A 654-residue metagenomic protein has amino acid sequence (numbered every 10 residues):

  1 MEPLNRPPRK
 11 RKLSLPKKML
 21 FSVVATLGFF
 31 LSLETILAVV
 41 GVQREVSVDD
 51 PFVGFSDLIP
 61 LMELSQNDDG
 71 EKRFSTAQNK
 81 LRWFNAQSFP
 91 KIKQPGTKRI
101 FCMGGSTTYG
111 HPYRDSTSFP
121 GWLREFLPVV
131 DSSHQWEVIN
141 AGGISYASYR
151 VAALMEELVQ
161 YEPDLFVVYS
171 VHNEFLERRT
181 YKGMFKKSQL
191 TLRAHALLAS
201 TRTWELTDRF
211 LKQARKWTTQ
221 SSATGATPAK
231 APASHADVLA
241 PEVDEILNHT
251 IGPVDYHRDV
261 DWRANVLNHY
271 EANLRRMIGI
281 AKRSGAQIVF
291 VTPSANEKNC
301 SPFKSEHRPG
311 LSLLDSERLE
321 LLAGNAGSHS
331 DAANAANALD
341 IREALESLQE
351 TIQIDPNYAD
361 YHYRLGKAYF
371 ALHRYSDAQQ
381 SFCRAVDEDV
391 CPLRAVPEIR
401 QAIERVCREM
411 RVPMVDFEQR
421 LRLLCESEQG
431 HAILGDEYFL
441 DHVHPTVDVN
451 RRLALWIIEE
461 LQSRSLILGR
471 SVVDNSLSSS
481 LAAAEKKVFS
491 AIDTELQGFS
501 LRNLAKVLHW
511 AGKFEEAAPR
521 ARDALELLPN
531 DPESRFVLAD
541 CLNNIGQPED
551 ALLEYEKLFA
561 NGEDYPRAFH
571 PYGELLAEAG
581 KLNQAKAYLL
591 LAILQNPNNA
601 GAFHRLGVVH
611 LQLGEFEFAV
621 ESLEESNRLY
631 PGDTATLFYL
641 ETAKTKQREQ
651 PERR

Functional and structural regions predicted by a protein language model:
L4, T117, V171-R405, E409 (+4 more regions): Serine-dependent acyl-ester chemistry module
R44-D131, L424: Membrane/wall-proximal cationic-aromatic binding patches
P163, P356-N357, V390, P529 (+3 more regions): Short coil turns that delineate tetratricopeptide repeat
L319, A359-D360, G498, P532-E533 (+3 more regions): Helix-start (N-cap) detector for alpha-helical repeat units in TPR-like alpha-solenoids, especially tetratricopeptide
A371, W510, N544, E578-A579 (+2 more regions): Register position in tetratricopeptide repeats
